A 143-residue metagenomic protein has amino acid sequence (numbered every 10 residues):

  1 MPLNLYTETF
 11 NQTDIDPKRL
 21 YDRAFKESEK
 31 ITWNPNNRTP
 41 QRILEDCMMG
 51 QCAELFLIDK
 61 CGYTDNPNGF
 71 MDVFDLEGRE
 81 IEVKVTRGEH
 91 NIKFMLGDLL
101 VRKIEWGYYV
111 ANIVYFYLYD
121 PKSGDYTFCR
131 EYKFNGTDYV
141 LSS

Functional and structural regions predicted by a protein language model:
M1-R79, V83-S143: Nucleic-acid endonuclease domains
